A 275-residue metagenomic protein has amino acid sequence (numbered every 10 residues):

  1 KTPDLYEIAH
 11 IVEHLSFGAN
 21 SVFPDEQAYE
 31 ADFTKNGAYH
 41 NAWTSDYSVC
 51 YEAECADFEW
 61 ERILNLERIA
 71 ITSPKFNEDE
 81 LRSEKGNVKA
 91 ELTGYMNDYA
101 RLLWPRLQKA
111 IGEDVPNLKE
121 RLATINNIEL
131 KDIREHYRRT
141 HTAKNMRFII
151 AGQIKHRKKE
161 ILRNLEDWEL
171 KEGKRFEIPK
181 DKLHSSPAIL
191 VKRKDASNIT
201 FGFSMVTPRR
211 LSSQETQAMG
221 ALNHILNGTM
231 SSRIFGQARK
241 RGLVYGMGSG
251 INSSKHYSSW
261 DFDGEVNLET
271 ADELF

Functional and structural regions predicted by a protein language model:
K1-Y6: Short pre-active-site segment immediately N-terminal to the catalytic Zn-binding motif
E7-N20, A238: Active-site SXXK
A19-R175, K180-K182, R209-R210, A218 (+2 more regions): Charge-rich, well-structured scaffold segments of protease-associated domains
E91-N97, S185-T200: Short, low-order "capping/linker" segments at domain edges
K192-K194, M205-T207, S249-I251: Short beta-strand elements
A196-T200, S204, P208-S212, T216-G228: A conserved active-site cap/scaffold subdomain adjacent to cofactor or substrate pockets
